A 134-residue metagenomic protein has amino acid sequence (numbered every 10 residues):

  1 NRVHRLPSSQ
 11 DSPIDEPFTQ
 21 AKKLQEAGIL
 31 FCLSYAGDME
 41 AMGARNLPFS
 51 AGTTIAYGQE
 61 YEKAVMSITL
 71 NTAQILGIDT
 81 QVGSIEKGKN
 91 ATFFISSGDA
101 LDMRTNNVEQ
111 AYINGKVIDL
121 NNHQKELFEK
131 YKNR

Functional and structural regions predicted by a protein language model:
N1-R2, Y112: Generic low-polarity alpha-helical segments
R2-S96, N106: His/Asp/Glu-enriched, well-ordered alpha-helical/loop segment that forms or immediately abuts the divalent-metal
E86-Y131: C-terminal cap of metal-dependent C-N hydrolases
R134: Short, cationic low-complexity segments
